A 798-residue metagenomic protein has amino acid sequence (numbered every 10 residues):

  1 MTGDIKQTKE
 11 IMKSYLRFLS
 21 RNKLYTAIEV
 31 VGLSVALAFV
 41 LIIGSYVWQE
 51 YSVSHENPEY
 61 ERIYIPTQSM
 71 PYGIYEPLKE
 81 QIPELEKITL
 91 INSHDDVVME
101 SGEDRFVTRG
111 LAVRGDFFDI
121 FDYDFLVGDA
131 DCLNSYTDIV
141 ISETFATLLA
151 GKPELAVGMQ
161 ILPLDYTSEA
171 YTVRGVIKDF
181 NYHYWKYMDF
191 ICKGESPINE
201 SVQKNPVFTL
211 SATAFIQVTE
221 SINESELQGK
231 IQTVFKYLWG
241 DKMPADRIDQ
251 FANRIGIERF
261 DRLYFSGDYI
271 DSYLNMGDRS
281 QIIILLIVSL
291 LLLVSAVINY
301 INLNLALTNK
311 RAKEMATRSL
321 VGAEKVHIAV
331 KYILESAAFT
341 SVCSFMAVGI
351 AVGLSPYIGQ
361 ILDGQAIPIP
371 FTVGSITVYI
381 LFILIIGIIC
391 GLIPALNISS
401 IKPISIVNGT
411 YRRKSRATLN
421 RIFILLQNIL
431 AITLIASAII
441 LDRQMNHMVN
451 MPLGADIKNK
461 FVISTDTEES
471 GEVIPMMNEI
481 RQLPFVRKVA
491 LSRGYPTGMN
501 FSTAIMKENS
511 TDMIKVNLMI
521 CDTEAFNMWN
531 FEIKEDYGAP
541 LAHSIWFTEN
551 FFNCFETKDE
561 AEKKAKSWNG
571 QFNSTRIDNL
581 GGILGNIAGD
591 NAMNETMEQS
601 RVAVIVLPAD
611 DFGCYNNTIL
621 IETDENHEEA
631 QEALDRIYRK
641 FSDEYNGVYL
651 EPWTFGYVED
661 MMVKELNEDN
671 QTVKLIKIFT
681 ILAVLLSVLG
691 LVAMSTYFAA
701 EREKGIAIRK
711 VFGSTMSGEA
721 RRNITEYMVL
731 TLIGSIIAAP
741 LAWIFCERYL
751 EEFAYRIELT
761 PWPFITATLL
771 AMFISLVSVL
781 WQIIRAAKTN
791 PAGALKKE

Functional and structural regions predicted by a protein language model:
M1-M12, R17, R21-N22, K236-V288 (+6 more regions): Membrane-helix entry/capping segments
E10-I28, G32, I298-F339, S400-Y411 (+2 more regions): Intracellular coupling helices
R21-E50, G277-K313, S341, L419-Q444 (+3 more regions): Hydrophobic alpha-helical transmembrane segments of multi-pass inner-membrane transport and secretion
T26-I28, V35-R62, S355-D363, L430-K458 (+1 more regions): Alpha-helical transmembrane segments
A38, I42, G256-F260, S336-S400 (+2 more regions): Small-residue-rich transmembrane alpha-helices
I43-V98, G102-D104, L111, T209-I216 (+7 more regions): Membrane-proximal extracellular/periplasmic loop immediately following the first transmembrane helix
R114-L126, I141-M276, N478, Q482-K664: Mid-to-C-terminal secondary-structure elements that act as membrane-proximal/extracytoplasmic interface segments
G647-T731, S735: C-terminal transmembrane helical bundles of large multi-pass transporters and their helix-start/helix-kink determinants
